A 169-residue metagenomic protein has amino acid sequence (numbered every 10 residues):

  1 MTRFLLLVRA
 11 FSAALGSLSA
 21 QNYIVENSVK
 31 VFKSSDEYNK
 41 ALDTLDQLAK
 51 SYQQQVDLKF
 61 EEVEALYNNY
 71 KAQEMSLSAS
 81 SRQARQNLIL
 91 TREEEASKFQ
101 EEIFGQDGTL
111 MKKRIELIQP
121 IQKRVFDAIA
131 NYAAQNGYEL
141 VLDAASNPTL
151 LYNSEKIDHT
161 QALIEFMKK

Functional and structural regions predicted by a protein language model:
M1-Y23: Bacterial Sec-dependent N-terminal signal peptides
Q21-K169: Amphipathic, charged alpha-helical segments and their helix-to-coil junctions in extracytoplasmic/peripheral assemblies
